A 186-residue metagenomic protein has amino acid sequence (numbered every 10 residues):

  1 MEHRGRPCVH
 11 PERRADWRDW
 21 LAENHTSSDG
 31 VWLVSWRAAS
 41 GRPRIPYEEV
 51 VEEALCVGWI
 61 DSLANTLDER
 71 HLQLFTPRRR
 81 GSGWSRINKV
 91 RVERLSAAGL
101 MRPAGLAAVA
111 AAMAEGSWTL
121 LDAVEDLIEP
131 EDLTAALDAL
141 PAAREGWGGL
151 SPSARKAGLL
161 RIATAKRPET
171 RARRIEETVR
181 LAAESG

Functional and structural regions predicted by a protein language model:
M1-G186: Charge-dense, helix-prone N-terminal extensions
